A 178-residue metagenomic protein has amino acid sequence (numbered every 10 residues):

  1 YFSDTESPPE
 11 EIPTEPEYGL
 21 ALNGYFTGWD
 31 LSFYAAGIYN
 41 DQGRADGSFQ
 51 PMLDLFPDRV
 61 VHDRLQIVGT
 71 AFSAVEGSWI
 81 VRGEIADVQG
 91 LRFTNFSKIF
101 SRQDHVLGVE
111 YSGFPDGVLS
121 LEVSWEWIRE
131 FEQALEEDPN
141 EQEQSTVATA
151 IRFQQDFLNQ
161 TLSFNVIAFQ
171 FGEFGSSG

Functional and structural regions predicted by a protein language model:
Y1, G43-M52, R92-F100, E130-D138 (+1 more regions): Outer-membrane beta-barrel translocator domains and adjoining extracellular loop/strand segments of Gram-negative
Y1-G19, Q42, L53: Surface-exposed coil loops of outer-membrane beta-barrel proteins
P9-T14, D58-R64, F96-Q103, D138-S145 (+1 more regions): Replace "Gram-negative outer membrane beta-barrel proteins" with "bacterial and organellar outer membrane beta-barrel
P16-L20, Q66-T70, Q103-L107, V147-I151 (+1 more regions): Hydrophobic, lipid-facing positions within transmembrane beta-strands of outer-membrane proteins
P16-Y18, T27-L31, G77-W79, P115-L119 (+1 more regions): Outer-envelope beta-barrel architecture signal
L20-G24, F33, T70-A74, G83 (+3 more regions): Residues on the lipid-exposed face of transmembrane beta-strands in outer-membrane beta-barrel proteins
F26-G28, A35-D41, E76-S78, D87-L91 (+3 more regions): Transmembrane beta-strands of outer-membrane beta-barrel pores
H105-S176: C-terminal structural cap/anchor segments
